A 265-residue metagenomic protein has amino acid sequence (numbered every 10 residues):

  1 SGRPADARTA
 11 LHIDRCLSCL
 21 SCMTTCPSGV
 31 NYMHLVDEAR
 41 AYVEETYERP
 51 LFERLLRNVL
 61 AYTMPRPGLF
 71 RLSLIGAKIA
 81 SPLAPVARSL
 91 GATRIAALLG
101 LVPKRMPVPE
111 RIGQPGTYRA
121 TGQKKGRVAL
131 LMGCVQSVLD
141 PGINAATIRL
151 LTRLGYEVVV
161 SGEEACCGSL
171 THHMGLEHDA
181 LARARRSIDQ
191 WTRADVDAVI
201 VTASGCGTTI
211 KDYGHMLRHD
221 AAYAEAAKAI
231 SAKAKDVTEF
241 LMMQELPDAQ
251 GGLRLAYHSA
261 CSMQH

Functional and structural regions predicted by a protein language model:
S1, A10, R15, C19-Y42 (+1 more regions): Iron-sulfur cluster-binding cysteine motifs and their immediate structural context in ferredoxin-like electron-transfer
S1-D6, L130: Signature of N-terminal electron-transfer/Fe-S-associated modules in redox systems
A5-D6, H12-I13, L56: Short leucine-rich amphipathic alpha-helices used at interfaces
D6-A7, Y257: A diffuse structural propensity rather than consistent per-protein peaks
R8-H12, R183-R186: Well-ordered alpha-helical segments embedded in enzymatic catalytic cores
Y32-H265: Iron-sulfur cluster-binding electron-transfer modules in prokaryotic oxidoreductases
